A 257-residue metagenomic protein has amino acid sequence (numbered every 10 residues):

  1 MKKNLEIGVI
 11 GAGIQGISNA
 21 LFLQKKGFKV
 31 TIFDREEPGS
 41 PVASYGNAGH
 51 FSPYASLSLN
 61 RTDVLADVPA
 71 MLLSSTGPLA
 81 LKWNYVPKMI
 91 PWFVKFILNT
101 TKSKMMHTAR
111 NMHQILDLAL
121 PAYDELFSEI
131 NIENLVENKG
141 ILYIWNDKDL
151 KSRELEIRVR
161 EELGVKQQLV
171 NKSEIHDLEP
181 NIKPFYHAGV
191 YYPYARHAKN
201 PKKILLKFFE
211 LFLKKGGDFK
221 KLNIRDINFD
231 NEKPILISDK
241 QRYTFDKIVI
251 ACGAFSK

Functional and structural regions predicted by a protein language model:
K3-L5, S238-K247: Core beta-strand elements of the Rossmann-like FAD/NAD(P) dinucleotide-binding domain in flavoenzyme oxidoreductases
L5-I32: N-terminal Rossmann-like FAD-binding beta1-loop-alpha1 element of flavoenzymes
I10, F33, Y243-A254: Short hydrophobic core segments
K25-Y45: Glycine-rich FAD pyrophosphate-binding loop
G46-Q114: Glycine-rich active-site loop/strand segments that organize a redox cofactor
Y54, S238, A251-C252: Short, well-ordered coil/turn residues at beta-beta hairpins and beta-strand->alpha-helix junctions within
I90-E210: Rossmann-like flavin
V170-E174, L178, D218-P234: A conserved short coil-to-beta-strand element within the FAD-binding core of flavoproteins
